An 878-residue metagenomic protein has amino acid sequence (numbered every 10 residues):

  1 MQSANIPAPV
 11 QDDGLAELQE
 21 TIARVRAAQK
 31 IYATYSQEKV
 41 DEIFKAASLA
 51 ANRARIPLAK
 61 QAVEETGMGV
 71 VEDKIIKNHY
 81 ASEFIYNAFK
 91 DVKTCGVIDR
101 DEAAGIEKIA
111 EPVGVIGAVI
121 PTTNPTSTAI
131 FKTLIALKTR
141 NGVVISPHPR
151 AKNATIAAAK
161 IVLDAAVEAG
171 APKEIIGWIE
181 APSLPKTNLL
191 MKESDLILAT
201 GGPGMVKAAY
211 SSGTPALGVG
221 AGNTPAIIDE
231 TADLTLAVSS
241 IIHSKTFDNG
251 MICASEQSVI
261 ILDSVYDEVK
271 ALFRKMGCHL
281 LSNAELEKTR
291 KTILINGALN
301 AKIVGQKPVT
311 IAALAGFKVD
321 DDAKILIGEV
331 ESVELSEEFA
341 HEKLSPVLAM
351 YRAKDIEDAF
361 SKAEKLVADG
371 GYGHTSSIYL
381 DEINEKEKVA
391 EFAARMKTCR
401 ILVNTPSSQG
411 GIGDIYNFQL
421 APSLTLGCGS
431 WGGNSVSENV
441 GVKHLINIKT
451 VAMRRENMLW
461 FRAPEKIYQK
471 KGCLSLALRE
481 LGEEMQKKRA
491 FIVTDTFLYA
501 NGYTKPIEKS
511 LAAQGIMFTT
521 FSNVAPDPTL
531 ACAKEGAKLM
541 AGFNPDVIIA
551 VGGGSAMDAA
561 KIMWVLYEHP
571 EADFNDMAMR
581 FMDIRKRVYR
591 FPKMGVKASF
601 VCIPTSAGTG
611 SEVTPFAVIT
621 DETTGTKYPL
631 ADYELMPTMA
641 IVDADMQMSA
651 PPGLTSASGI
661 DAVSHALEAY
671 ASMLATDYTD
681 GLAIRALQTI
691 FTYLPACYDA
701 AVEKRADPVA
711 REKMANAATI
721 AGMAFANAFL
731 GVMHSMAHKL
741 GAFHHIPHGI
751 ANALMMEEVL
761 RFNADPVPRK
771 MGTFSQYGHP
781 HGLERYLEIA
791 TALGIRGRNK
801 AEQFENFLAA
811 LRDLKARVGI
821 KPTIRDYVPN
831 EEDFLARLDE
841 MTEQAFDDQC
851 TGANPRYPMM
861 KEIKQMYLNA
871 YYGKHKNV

Functional and structural regions predicted by a protein language model:
M1-K108, I135, K275: N-terminal Rossmann-like NAD(P)+-binding subdomain of aldehyde/semialdehyde dehydrogenases
V10, F317-N457: Conserved C-terminal structural/oligomerization subdomain of aldehyde/semialdehyde dehydrogenase
D12-G14, V206-E334, S361, D661: ALDH superfamily catalytic-core signature
T94-L236: Rossmann-like NAD(P) dinucleotide-binding subdomain of oxidoreductase/dehydrogenase enzymes
A158, A531-D645: Glycine/threonine-rich beta-strand-loop-alpha-helix active-site module that forms ligand/phosphate-binding
D267, K275, V613-A728: Carboxylate- and glycine-rich phosphate/diphosphate-binding segment that chelates Mg2+/Mn2+
L459-V547, I824-R825: ATP/NTP phosphate-donor binding region
F743-A836, K876: Gly/Pro-rich interdomain helix-loop hinge
